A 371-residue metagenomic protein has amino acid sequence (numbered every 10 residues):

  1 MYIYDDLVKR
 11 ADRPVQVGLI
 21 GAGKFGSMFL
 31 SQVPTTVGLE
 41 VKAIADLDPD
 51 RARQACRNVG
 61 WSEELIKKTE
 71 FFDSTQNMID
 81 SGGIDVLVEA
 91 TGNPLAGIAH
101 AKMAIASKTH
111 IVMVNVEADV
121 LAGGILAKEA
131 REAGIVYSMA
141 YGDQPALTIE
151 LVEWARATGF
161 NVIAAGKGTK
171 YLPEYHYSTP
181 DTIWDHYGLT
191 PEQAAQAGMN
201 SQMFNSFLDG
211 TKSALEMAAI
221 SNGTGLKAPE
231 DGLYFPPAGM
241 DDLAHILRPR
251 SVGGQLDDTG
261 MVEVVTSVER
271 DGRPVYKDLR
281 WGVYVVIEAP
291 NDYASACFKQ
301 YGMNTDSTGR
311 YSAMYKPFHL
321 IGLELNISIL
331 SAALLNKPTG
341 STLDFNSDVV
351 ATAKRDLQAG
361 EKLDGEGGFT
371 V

Functional and structural regions predicted by a protein language model:
M1-V59: N-terminal Rossmann-like dinucleotide-binding module
Y2-D6, H186, T190-V371: C-terminal catalytic/substrate-binding lobe primarily of soluble NAD(P)-dependent oxidoreductases
L47-P49, G92, V116-D119, G142-D143 (+2 more regions): Short, ordered loop/turn segments at secondary-structure junctions
D48-S81: Conserved N-terminal Rossmann-fold NAD(P) cofactor-binding segment
T69-E70, N77-G97, H110-V114: Rossmann-like NAD(P)-binding element
T91, L95-S107, N115-V136, A140-D143 (+1 more regions): Rossmann-fold NAD(P)-binding glycine/threonine-rich loop
S138-L208, K212: Rossmann-like NAD(P)H-binding beta-loop-alpha module
